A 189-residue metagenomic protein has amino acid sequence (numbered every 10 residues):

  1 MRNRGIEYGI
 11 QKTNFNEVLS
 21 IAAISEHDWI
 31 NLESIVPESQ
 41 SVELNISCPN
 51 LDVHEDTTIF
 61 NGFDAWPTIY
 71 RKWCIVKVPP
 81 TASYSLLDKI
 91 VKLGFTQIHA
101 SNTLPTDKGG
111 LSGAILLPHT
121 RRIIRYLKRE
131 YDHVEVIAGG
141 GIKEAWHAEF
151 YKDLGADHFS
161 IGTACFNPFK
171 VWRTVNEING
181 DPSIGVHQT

Functional and structural regions predicted by a protein language model:
M1-T57: Active-site beta->alpha loop and helix N-cap motifs at the rims of alpha/beta catalytic domains
I10-N14, D64-R71, V91, I124-D132 (+1 more regions): Surface-exposed amphipathic alpha-helices with a cationic face
F15-L19, I69-A82, L127-G139: Short beta-strand/loop segments at the ligand-binding rim of alpha/beta enzyme cores
I21-A23, I46-C48, V76-P80, N102 (+2 more regions): A cross-domain feature marking catalytic cores of carbohydrate-active enzymes and several ubiquitous metabolic/repair
H27-V36, T81-L93, R125-Y131, I142-I161: Catalytic cores of alpha/beta
V42, I98, F159-S160: Hydrophobic residues within beta-strands of alpha/beta enzymes
I46-I59, P80, S85-V134, P168-T174: Glycine/Thr-rich beta-alpha phosphate-binding loop at enzyme active sites
D107-L117, K152-T189: C-terminal helical cap(s) of enzyme catalytic domains, especially alpha/beta-barrels
